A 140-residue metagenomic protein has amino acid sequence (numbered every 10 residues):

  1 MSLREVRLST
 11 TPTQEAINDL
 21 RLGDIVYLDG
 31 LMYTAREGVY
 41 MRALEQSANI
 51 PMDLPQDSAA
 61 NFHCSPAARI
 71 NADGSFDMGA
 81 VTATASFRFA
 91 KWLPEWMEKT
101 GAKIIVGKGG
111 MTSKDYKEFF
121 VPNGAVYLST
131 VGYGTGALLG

Functional and structural regions predicted by a protein language model:
M1, R21, D53-D57: A generic structural signal for short, non-catalytic loop/turn and secondary-structure boundary residues
S2-P12: Short, structured beta-strand/loop micro-motifs enriched in basic residues and often containing a Trp
T10, G30, C64-P66: Pocket-edge structural micro-motifs
Q14, I25, L31-A35: Short, charged beta-turn/beta-strand-edge "cap" motif at the junction between a beta-strand and an adjacent loop
Q14-D19, P51: Short, surface-exposed secondary-structure edge patches
T34-G140: Feature captures the catalytic cores and cofactor-binding loops of soluble hydro-lyases/lyases that act on carboxylate
